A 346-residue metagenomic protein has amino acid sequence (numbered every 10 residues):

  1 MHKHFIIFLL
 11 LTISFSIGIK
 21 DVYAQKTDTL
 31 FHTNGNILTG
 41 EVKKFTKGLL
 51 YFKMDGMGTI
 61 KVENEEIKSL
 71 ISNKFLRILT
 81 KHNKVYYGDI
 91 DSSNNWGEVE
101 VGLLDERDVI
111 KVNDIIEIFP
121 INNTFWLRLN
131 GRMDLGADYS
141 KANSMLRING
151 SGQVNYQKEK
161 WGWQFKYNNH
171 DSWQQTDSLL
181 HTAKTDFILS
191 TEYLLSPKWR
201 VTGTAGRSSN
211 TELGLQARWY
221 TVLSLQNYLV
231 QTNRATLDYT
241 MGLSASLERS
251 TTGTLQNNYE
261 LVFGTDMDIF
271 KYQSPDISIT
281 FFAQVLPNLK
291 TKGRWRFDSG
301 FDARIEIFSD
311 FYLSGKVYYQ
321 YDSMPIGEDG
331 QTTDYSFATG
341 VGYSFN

Functional and structural regions predicted by a protein language model:
I7-S16: Bacterial N-terminal signal peptides
Y23-Q157, Q164-N168, D186: Compositionally biased alpha-helical segments
K81, K111, I118, N123-N130 (+3 more regions): Outer-membrane pore/translocation modules
M133-Y139, G152, F165-D171, T191 (+7 more regions): Transmembrane beta-barrel strands of outer-membrane/channel proteins
G136-A142, Q157, H170-T176, G206-G214 (+6 more regions): Sequence/structural signature of outer-membrane beta-barrel proteins
Q153-Q157, S190-E192, Q226-Y228, G264-F270 (+2 more regions): Transmembrane beta-barrel domains of outer membrane proteins
E159-F165, K198-V201, T232-L237, F270-I279 (+2 more regions): Repeated loop/turn-to-beta-strand initiation elements of outer-membrane beta-barrel proteins
T333-N346: Outer-membrane beta-barrel "beta-signal"
